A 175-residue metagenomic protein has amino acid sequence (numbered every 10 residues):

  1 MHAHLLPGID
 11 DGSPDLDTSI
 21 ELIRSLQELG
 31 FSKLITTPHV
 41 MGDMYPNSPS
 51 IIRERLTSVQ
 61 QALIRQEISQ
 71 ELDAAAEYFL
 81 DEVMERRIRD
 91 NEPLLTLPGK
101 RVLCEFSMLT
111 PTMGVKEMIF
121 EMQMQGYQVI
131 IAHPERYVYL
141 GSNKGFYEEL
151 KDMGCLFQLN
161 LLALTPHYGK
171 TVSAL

Functional and structural regions predicted by a protein language model:
M1-I68: An N-terminally biased module of ancient metal coordination in phosphate/nucleic-acid-related enzymes
A3, H39-V40, E77-Y78, P134 (+1 more regions): Active-site metal-binding loops of divalent metal-dependent hydrolases
H4-S13, K144-K151, L159-L162: Metallo-beta-lactamase
L5-L16, L103-T110, L164: Active-site mouth loops of central-metabolism enzymes
P7, G42-M44, V138-G141, T165-Y168: Short, solvent-exposed loop/turn segments at secondary-structure junctions
L16-I23, M84-I88, M113-V115, V172-L175: Short, acidic/polar
P46-Q158: Extended substrate/RNA-proximal surfaces in nucleic-acid metabolism proteins
G141-E148, H167-L175: Histidine/acidic-residue-rich catalytic or RNA/ligand-binding cores of hydrolases and nuclease-related proteins
